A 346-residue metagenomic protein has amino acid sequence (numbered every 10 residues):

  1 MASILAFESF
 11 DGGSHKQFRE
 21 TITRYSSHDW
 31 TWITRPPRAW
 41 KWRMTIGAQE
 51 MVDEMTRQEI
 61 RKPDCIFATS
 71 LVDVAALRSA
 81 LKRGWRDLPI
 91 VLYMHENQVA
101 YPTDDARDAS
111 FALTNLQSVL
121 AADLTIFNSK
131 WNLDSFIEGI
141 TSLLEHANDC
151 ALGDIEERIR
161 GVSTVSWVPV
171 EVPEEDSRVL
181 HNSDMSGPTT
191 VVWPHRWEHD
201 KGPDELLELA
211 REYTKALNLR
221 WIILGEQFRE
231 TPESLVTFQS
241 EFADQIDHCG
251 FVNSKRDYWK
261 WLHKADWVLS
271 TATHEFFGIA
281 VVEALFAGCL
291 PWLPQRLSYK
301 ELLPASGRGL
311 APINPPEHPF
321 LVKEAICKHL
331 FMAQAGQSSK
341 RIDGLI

Functional and structural regions predicted by a protein language model:
C65-I66, R83-P102, F111, N115-L120 (+1 more regions): Active-site proximal beta-strand in glycosyltransferases
A121-H181: Donor nucleotide-sugar binding/catalytic pocket of nucleotide-sugar-dependent glycosyltransferases
W167-E171, R178-K201, L207-T214, W221-I222: Conserved donor-binding/catalytic core segment of Leloir-type glycosyltransferases
G225, E233-R256, W267: Nucleotide-activated donor-binding/catalytic signature segment of Leloir-type glycosyltransferases, i.e., the conserved
K260-A265: Short alpha-helical donor nucleotide-sugar binding micro-motif in glycosyltransferases
T273: Aromatic "clamp/platform" in nucleotide-sugar-dependent glycosyltransferases that forms part of the donor/acceptor
L290-L293: Short hydrophobic beta-strand element within catalytic cores of glycosyltransferases and related nucleotide-activated
Q295, K300-H329, Q334-A335: Change "using UDP/GDP/dTDP sugars" to "using nucleotide sugars
